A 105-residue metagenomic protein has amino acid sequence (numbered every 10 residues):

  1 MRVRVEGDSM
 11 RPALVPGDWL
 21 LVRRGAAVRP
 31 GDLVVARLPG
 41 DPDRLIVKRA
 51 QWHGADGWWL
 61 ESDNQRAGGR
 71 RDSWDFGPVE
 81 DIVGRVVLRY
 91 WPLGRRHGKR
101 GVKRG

Functional and structural regions predicted by a protein language model:
M1-G105: Extended hydrophobic leader/signal-anchor segments used for secretion and membrane insertion
